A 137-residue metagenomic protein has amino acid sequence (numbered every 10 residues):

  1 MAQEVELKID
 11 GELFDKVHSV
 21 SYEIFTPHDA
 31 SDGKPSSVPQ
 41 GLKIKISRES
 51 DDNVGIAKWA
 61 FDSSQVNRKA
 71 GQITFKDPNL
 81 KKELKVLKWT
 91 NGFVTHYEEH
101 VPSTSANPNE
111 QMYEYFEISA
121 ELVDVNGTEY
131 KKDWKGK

Functional and structural regions predicted by a protein language model:
M1-K137: Glycine-rich, low-complexity intrinsically disordered segments
